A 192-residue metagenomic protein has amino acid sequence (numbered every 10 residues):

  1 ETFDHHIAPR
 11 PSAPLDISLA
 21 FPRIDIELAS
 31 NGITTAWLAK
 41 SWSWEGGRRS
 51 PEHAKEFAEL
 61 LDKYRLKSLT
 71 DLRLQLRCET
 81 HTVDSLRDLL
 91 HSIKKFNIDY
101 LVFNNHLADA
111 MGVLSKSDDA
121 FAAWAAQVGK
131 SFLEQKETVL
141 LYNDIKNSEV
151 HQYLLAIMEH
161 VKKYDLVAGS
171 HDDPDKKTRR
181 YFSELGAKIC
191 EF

Functional and structural regions predicted by a protein language model:
E1-E56: Metal-associated gating/positioning segment near the N- to mid-region
S12-L15, E79-T80, V167-A168, A187-I189: Short, flexible loop segments at the rims of nucleotide/cofactor-binding pockets, characterized by
A29, K162, S183: Short polybasic/polar patches that bind polyanions
T34-T35, D99, K188: Short acidic/polar active-site loop segments enriched in Thr and Asp
W42-D173: Metal-coordinating catalytic core of metallo-dependent amide/deamination hydrolases
L74, A168, D172-F192: Active-site-adjacent C-terminal substructures of enzyme catalytic domains
